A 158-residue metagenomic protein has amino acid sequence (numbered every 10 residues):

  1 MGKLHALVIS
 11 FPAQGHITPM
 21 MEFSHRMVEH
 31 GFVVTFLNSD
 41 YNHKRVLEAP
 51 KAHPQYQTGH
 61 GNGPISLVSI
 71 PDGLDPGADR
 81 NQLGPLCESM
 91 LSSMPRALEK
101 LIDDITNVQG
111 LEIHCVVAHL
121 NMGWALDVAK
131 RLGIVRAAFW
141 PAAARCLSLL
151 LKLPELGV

Functional and structural regions predicted by a protein language model:
M1-V158: Glycosyltransferase specificity loop/lid
